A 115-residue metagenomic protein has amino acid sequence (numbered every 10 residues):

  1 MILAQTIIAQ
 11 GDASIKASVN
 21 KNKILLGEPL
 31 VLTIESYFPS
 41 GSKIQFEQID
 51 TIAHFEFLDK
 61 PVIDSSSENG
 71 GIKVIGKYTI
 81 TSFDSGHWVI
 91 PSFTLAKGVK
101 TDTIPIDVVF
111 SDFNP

Functional and structural regions predicted by a protein language model:
A4-T6: N-terminal signal peptide c-region/cleavage motif recognized by signal peptidases
I8-P115: Surface-exposed interaction/ligand-binding surfaces
